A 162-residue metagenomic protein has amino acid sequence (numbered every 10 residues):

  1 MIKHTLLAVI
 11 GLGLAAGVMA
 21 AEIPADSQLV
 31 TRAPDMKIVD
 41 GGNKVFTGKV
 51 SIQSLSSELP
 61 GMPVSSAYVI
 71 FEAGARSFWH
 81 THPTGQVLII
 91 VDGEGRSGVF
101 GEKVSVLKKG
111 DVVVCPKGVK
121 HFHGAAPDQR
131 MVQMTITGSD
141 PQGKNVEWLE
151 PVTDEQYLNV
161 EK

Functional and structural regions predicted by a protein language model:
M1-L7: Bacterial N-terminal signal peptides that target proteins for export
A8-G17: Bacterial N-terminal signal peptides
A20-P63, N145-K162: A short, N-terminal "cap"/entry segment at the start of jelly-roll beta-barrel domains of the cupin/DSBH fold
S66, D128-E147: A short hydrophobic beta-strand segment most commonly corresponding to one strand of the jelly-roll/cupin
Y68-E72, T81-S97, I136-G138: Short, conserved beta-strand element in jelly-roll/cupin
W79, S97-G98, K120-A126: Short beta-strand His + acidic residue motifs that chelate non-heme Fe in jelly-roll/DSBH and cupin folds
G101-G118: Short acidic-glycine-tyrosine-enriched beta hairpin
